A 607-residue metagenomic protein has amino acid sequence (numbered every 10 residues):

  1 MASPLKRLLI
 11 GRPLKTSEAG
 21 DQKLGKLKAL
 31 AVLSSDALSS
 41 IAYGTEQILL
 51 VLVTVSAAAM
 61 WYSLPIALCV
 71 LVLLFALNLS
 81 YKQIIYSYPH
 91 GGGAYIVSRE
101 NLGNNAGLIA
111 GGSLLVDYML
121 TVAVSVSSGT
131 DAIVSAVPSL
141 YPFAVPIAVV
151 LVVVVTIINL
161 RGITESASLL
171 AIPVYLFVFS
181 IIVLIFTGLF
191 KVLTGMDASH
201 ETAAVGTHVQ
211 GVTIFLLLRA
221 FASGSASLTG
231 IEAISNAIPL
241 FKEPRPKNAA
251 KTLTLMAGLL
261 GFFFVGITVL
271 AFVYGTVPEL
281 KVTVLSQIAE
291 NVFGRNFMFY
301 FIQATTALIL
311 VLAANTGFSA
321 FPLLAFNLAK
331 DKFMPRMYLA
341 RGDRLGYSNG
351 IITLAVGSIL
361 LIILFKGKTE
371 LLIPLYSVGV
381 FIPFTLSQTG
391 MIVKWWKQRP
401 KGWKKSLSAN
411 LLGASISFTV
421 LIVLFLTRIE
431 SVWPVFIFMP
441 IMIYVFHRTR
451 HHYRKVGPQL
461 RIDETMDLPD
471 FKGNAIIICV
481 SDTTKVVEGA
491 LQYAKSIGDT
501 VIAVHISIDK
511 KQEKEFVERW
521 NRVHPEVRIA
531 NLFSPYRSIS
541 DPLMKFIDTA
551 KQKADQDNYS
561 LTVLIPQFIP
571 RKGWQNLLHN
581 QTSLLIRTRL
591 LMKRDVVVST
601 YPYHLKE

Functional and structural regions predicted by a protein language model:
M1-T16, K455-G457, R461-E464, P469-E607: Cytosolic C-terminal regulatory domains/tails of membrane transporters and channels
A19, Y175, F179-T229, S431: Helix-loop-helix junctions that connect adjacent transmembrane segments in multi-pass membrane transporters
L49-R99, G103-G111, V124-L151, A257-V265: Extracellular loop-to-transmembrane helix junctions
G103, L255-G258, F262-A313, Y338-I363: TM-loop-TM module centered on a large, flexible mid-protein loop between adjacent transmembrane helices in multi-pass
N104, V145-V149, L240-F262, A329-L364 (+2 more regions): Loop-to-transmembrane helix boundary motifs in multi-pass membrane proteins
V155-F190, T254-M256, I373-T385, K405 (+2 more regions): Membrane-interface loop-to-helix entry segments
F177-A203, T268-G275, T385-P400, H447-G457: Hydrophobic alpha-helical segments and their helix-loop junctions in multi-pass secondary transporters
M337-S348, F384-I429, Q459, D463-D467: C-terminal membrane-solvent junction of multi-pass transporters and transport-like membrane proteins
